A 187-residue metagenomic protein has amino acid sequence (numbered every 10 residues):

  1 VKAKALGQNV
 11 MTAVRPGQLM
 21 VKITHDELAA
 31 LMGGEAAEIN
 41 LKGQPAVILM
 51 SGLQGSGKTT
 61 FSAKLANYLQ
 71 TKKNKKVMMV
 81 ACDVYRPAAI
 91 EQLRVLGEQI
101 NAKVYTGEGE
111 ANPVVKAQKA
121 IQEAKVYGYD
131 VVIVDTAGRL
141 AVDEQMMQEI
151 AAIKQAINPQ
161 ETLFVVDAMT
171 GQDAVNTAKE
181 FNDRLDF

Functional and structural regions predicted by a protein language model:
V1-C82, A89-G109, A117-T136: Primarily NTPase-proximal linker/entry elements flanking Walker-type ATP/GTP-binding cores
V84-Y85, A168: Short glycine-enriched loops at secondary-structure junctions
P87-L93, A174-T177: Short, glycine/polar-rich helix-capping loops at beta-to-alpha or helix-loop-helix junctions that flank or form
N112-Y127, R139-F187: Conserved catalytic-core segment of NTP-binding enzymes
